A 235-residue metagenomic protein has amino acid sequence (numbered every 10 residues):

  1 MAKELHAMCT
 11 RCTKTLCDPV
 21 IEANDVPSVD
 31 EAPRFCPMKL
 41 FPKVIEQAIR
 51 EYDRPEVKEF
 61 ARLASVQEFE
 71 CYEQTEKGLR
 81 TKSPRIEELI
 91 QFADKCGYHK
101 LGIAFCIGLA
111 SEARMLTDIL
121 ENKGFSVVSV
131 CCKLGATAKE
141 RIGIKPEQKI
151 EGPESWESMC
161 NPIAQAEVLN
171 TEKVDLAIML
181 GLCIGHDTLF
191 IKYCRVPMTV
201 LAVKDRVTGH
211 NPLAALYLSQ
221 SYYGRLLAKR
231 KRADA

Functional and structural regions predicted by a protein language model:
M1-A235: An N-terminal assembly and electron-transfer interface module characteristic of large anaerobic redox and radical
